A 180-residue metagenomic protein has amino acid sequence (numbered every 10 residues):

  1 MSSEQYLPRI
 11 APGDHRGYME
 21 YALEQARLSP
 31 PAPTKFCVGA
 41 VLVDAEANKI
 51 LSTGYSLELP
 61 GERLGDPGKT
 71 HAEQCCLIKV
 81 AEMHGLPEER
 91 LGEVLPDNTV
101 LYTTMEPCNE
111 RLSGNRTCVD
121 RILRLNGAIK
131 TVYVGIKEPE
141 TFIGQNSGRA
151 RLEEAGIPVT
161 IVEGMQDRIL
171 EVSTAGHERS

Functional and structural regions predicted by a protein language model:
M1-S180: Zinc-dependent deaminase catalytic domain
